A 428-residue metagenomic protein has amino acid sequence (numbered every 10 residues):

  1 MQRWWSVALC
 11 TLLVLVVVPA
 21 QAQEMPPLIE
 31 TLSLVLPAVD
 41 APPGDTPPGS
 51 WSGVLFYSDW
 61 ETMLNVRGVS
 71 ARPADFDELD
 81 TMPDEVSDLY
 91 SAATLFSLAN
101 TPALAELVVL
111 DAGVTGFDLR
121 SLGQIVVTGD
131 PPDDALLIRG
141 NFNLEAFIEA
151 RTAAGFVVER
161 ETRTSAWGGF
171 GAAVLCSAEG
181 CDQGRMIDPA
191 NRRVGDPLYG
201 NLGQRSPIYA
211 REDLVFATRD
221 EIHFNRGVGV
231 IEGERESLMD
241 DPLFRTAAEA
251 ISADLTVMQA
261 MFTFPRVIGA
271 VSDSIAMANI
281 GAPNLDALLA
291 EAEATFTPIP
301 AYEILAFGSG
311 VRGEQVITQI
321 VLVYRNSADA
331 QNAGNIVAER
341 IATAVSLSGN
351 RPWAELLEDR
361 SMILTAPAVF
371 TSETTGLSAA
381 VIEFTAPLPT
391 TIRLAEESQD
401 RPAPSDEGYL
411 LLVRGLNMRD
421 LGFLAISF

Functional and structural regions predicted by a protein language model:
M1-W4: Positively charged n-region of N-terminal signal peptides that target proteins for export
V7-V16: Bacterial N-terminal signal peptides
V18-A22: Sec/Tat signal peptide C-region and signal peptidase I cleavage site
Q23-D133, R139-F428: Soluble, non-membrane globular domain cores that form compact, hydrophobic packing and curved binding surfaces
